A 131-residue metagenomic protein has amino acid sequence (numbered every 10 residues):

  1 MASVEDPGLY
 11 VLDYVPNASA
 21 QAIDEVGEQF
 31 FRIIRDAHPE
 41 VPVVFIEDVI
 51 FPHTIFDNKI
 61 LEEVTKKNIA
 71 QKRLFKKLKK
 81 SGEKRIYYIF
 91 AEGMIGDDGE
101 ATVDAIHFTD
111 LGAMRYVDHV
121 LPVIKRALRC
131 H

Functional and structural regions predicted by a protein language model:
M1-A37, D48-T54, E100: Oxyanion-hole/transition-state-stabilizing segment in secreted/luminal serine hydrolases and related acyltransferases
D13-A22, N58-T65, V103-L111: The substrate-binding groove and active-site-proximal loops of carbohydrate-active enzymes, especially glycoside
E25-Q29, I33, A70, R115 (+1 more regions): Extracytoplasmic/secreted proteins, especially bacterial periplasmic and envelope-associated proteins
H38-V43: A short helix->loop->beta-strand "cap" motif at the edges of active sites that frequently abuts
F51-I89: Substrate-gating cap/lid alpha-helix
G93-V103: Short helix/strand-capping connector loops at secondary-structure junctions
D104-H131: Histidine-centered active-site loop/cap adjacent to the catalytic His in serine esterases/O-acetyl transfer systems
